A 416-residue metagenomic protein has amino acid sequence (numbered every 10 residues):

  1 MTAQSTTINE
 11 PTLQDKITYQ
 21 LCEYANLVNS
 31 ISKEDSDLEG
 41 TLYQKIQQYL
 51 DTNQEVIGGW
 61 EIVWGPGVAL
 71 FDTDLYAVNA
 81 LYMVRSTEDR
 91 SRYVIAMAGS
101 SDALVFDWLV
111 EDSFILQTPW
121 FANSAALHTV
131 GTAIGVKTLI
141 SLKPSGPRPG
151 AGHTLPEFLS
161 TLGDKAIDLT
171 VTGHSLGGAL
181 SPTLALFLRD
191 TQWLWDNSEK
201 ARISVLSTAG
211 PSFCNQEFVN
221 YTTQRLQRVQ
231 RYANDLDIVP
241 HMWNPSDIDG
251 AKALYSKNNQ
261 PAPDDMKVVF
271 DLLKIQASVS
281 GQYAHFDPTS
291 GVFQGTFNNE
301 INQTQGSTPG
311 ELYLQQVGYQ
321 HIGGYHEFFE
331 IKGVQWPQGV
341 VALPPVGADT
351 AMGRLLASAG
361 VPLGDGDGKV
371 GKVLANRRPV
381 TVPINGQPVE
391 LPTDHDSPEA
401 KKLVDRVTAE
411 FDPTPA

Functional and structural regions predicted by a protein language model:
M1-K16, P144-D168, L186-A416: Serine hydrolase/lipase
M1-R90, A98: N-terminal low-complexity, Ser/Thr- and acidic-residue-enriched intrinsically disordered segments
Y24, S30, E34, W108 (+3 more regions): Structured segments of extracytoplasmic/periplasmic soluble domains in secreted or envelope-associated proteins
G58, V63-T172, L194-N197, R202 (+5 more regions): A conserved cap/lid and substrate-binding interface adjacent to the catalytic center of lipid-processing enzymes
S100-D102, G178, S212: Short, solvent-exposed loop/turn segments at secondary-structure junctions
G173, G177, S181: Gly/Ala-rich beta-loop-alpha elbow adjacent to hydrolase catalytic centers
